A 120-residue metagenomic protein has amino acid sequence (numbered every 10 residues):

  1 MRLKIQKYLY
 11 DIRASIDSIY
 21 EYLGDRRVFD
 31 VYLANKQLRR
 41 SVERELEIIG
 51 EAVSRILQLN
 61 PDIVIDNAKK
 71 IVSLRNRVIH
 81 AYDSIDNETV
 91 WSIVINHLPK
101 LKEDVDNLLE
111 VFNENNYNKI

Functional and structural regions predicted by a protein language model:
M1-I120: Solvent-exposed interaction patches of small proteins and small membrane subunits
